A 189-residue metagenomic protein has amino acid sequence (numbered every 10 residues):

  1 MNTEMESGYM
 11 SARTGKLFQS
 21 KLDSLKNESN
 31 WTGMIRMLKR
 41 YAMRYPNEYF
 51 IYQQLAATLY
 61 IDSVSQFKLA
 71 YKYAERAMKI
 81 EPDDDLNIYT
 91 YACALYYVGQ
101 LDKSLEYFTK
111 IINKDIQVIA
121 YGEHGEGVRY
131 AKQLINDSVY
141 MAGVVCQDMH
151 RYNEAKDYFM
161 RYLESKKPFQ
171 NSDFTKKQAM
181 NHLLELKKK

Functional and structural regions predicted by a protein language model:
D23, A57-T58, C93, V144 (+1 more regions): Residue-level recognition of tetratricopeptide repeat
E28, D62-V64, V98, M149: Structural motif corresponding to the intra-repeat A-B loop/turn of tetratricopeptide repeats
R40-Y41, R76-A77, I111, Y162: Canonical positions in the second alpha-helix
I51, N87, A120-Y121, S138 (+2 more regions): TPR alpha-solenoid repeat register
